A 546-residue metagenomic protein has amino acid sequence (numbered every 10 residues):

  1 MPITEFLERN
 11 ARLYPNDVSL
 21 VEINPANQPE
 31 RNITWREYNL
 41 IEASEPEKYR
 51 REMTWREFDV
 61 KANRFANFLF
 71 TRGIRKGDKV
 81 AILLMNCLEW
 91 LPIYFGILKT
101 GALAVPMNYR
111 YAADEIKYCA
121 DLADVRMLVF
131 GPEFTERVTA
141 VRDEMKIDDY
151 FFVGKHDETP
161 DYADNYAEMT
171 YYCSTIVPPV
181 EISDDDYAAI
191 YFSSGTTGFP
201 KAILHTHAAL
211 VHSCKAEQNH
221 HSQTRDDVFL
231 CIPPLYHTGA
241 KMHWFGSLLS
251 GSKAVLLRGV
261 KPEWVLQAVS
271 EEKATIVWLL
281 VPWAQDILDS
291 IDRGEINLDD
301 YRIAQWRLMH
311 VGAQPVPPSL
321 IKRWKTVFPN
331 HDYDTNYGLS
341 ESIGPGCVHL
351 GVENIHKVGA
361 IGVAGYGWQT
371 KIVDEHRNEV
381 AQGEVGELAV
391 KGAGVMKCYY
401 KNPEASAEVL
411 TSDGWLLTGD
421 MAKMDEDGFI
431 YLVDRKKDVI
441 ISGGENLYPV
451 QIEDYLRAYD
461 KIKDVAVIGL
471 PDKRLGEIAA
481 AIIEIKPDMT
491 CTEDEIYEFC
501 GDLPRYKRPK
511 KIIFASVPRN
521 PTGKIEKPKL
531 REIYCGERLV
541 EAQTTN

Functional and structural regions predicted by a protein language model:
F6-E8, T71-R72, K99-M169, P487-M489: Structural core segment of the AMP-binding/adenylate-forming
E8, N16-C87, L91-F95, A112-K117 (+1 more regions): Conserved AMP-binding/adenylate-forming core of the ANL superfamily
N16-V18, D157, Y171-F192, F199 (+1 more regions): Conserved pre-ATP/AMP-binding loop-to-beta segment of ANL
I23-R51, T135-D184, I291-R293, A542: ANL superfamily adenylate-forming
E52-W55, A188-H212: Conserved AMP-binding A3 loop
Y111, K117, L128-F130, V269 (+9 more regions): AMP-binding/adenylate-forming catalytic core of the ANL superfamily
V211-V228, Y236-I276, S290-I291, I296: Conserved AMP-binding/adenylation subdomain of ANL enzymes
L249, A274-L279, L288-H356, Q369: Gly/Ser/Thr-rich phosphate-binding loop
